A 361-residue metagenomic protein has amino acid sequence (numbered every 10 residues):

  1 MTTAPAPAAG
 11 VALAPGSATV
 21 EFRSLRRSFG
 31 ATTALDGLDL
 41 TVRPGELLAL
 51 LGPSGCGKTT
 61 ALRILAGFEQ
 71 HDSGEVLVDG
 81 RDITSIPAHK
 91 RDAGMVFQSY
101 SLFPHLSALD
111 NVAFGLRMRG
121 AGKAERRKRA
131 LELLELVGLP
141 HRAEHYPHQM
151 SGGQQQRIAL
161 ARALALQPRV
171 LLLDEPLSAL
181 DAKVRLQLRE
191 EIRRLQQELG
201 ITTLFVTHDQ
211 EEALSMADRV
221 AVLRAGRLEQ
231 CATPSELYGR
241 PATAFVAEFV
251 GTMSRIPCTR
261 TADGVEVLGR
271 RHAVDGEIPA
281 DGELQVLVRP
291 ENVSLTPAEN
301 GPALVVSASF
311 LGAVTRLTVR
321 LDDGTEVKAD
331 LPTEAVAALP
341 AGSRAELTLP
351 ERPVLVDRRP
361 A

Functional and structural regions predicted by a protein language model:
T2-A4, M253, D263-A361: Non-catalytic connector elements of ABC transporters
P15, F22: Conserved catalytic Walker-motif region of ABC-type ATPase nucleotide-binding domains
L47, I86-F245: ABC ATPase nucleotide-binding domains
L51-P53: The feature captures the beta-strand-to-loop junction immediately N-terminal to the Walker
A66: Helix-to-loop junction immediately C-terminal to a conserved catalytic motif
G74-D82: Conserved ABC transporter NBD signature motif
